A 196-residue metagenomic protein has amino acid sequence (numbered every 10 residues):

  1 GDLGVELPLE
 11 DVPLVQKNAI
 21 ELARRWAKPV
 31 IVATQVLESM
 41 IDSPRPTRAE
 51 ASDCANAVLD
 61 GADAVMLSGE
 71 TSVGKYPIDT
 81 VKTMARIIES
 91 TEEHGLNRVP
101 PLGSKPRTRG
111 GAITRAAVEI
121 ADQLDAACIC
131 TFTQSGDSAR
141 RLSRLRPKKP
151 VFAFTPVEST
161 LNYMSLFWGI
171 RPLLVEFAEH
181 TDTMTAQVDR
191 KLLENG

Functional and structural regions predicted by a protein language model:
G1-K17, L22-W26, V30-T34, M40-A51 (+1 more regions): Conserved alpha/beta-domain cores
G1-V5, C54-P77: Glycine-rich phosphate-binding active-site loops on the catalytic face of alpha/beta enzymes
Q16, T71-H94: C-terminal helical cap(s) of enzyme catalytic domains, especially alpha/beta-barrels
R25, T83-V118: Long, charged amphipathic helices and adjacent flexible linkers at domain junctions
A33, S68, E93-G103, A127 (+1 more regions): Flexible, glycine/charged-enriched surface loops at secondary-structure junctions
A112-A126, A186-G196: Phosphate-interacting basic helix/loop segments used at nucleotide- and nucleic-acid interfaces
S138-R140, R146-M184: Nucleotide-binding motor/catalytic cores of P-loop/tubulin-like NTPases across gene-expression machines
